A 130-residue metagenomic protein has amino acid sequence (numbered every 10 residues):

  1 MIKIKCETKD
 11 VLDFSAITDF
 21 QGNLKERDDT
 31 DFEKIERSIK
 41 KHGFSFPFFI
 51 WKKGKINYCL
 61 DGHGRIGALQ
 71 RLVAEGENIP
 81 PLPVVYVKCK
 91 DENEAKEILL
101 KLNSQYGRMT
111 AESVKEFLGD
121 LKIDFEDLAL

Functional and structural regions predicted by a protein language model:
M1-V87, K96-L130: Short, charged/polar connector segments at secondary-structure boundaries
K90-E92: Short, conserved secondary-structure transition motifs
